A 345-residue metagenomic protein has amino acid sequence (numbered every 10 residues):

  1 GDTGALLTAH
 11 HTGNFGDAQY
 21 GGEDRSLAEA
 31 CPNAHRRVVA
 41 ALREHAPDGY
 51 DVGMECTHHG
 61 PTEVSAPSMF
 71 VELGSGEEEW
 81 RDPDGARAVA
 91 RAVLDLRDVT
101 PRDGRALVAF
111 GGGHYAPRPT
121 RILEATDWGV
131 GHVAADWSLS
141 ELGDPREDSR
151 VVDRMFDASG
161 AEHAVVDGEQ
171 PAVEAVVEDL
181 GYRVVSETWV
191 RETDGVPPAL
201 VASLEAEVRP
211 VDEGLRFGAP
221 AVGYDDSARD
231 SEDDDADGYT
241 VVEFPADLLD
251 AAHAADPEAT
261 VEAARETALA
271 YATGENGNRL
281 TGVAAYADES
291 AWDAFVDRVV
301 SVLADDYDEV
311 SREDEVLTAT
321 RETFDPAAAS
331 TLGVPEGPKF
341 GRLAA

Functional and structural regions predicted by a protein language model:
G1, R25-V52: N-terminal low-complexity, intrinsically disordered segments
G1-Q19, T57, P61-M69, G74: Active-site microenvironments of hydrolase-like enzyme catalytic domains
Y20-P32, G76-D82: Flexible, glycine/proline-enriched loop segments at strand-loop-helix junctions that form or flank small-ligand binding
D48-H59, R105-G112: Short catalytic/ligand-gating loop segments at beta-alpha or beta-beta junctions within enzyme catalytic domains
G53-T100: Active-site-adjacent mobile loop/cap segments within catalytic or ligand-binding domains
P83, R87-T126, V133-E169: Flexible helix-coil linker/hinge segments at domain or subdomain boundaries
I122-L123, V173-Y182: Short, aromatic/basic amphipathic alpha-helical patches
L180-G181, E187-A345: Extended non-globular C-terminal regions
